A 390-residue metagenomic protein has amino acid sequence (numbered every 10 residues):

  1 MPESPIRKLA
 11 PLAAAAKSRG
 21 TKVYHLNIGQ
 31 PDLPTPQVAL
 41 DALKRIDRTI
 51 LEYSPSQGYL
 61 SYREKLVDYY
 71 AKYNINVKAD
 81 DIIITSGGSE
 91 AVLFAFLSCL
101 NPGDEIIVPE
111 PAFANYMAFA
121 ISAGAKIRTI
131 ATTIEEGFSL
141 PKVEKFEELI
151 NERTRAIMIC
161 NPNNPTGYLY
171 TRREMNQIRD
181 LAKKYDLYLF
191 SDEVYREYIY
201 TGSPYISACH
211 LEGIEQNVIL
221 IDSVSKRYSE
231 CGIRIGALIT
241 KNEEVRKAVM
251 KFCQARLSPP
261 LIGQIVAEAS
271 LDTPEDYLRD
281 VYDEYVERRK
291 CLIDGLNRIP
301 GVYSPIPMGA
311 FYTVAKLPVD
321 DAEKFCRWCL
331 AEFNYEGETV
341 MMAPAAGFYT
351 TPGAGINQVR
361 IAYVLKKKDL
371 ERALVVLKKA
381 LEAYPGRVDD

Functional and structural regions predicted by a protein language model:
P2, L9, A16-Y24, G29-R45 (+1 more regions): PLP-dependent class I/II
A14, V67, A71, F96-L97: Generic structural signal for well-ordered alpha-helical scaffold segments
R48: P-loop/Walker A NTP-binding region and its immediately flanking N-terminal helices in P-loop NTPase folds
Y53-S86: Conserved N-terminal alpha-helix of the aminotransferase class I/II PLP-enzyme fold
